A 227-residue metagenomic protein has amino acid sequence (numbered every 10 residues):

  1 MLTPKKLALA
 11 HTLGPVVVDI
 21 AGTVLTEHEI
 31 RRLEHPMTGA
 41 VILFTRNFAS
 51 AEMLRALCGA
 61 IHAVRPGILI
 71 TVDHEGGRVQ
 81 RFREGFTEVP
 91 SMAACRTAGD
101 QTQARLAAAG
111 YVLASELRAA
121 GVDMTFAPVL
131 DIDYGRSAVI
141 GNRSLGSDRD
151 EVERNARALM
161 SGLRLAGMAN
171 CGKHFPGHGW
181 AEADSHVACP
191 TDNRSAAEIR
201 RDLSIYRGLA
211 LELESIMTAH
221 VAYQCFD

Functional and structural regions predicted by a protein language model:
L2-E27, L159: Boundary/entry segment of secreted carbohydrate-active catalytic domains
T12-G14, M37-G39, P66-I68, V122-D123 (+2 more regions): Short, well-ordered coil/turn segments that N-cap beta-strands
A21-E34, R105-E116, I199-Y206: Short, acidic/polar
I30-P36, C58-R65, L165, L209-L211: Acidic (Asp/Glu)-rich catalytic clusters
M37-V152, W180-T191, A219-D227: Enzymes and membrane/adaptor proteins characterized by extended Gly/Ser/Thr/Asp/Glu-rich, aromatic-dotted
V41, D73, L117, L159 (+4 more regions): Conserved, mostly hydrophobic/aromatic
G99, G141-L165, P190-R207: Acidic, His- and aromatic-enriched active-site or binding-groove loops in soluble protein domains that engage sugars
A169-A197, D202: Phosphate/diphosphate-binding glycine-rich loops and adjacent basic-rich segments that engage nucleotide
